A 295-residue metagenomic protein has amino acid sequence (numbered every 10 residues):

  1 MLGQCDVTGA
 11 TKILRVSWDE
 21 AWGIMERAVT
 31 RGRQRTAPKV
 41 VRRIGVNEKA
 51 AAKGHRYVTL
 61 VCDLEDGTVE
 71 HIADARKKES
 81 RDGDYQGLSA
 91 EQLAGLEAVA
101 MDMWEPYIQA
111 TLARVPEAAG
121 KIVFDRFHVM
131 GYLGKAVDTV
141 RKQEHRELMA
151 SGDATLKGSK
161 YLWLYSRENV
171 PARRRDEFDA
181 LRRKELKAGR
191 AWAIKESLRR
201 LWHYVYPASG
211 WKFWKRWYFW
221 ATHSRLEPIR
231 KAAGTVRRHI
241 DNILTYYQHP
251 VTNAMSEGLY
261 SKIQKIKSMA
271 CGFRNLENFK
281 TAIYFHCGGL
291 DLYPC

Functional and structural regions predicted by a protein language model:
M1-H55, A94, I243-L244: Short, positively charged, Gly/Tyr-enriched micro-motifs that form contact patches at catalytic or ligand/partner
S17, A28-G32, M103, V140 (+1 more regions): The DNA-recognition helices of helix-turn-helix-type DNA-binding domains
V29, R114-V115, V137: Active-site catalytic pocket residues across diverse enzymes, especially alpha/beta-hydrolases
K53-H55, D63-G67, D74, L88-E117 (+3 more regions): Acidic/histidine-rich catalytic cores and adjacent linkers of DNA breakage/strand-transfer/modification proteins
K78-Y85: Structural motif
R126-A150: Short alpha-helix plus adjacent loop in nuclease-associated cores
